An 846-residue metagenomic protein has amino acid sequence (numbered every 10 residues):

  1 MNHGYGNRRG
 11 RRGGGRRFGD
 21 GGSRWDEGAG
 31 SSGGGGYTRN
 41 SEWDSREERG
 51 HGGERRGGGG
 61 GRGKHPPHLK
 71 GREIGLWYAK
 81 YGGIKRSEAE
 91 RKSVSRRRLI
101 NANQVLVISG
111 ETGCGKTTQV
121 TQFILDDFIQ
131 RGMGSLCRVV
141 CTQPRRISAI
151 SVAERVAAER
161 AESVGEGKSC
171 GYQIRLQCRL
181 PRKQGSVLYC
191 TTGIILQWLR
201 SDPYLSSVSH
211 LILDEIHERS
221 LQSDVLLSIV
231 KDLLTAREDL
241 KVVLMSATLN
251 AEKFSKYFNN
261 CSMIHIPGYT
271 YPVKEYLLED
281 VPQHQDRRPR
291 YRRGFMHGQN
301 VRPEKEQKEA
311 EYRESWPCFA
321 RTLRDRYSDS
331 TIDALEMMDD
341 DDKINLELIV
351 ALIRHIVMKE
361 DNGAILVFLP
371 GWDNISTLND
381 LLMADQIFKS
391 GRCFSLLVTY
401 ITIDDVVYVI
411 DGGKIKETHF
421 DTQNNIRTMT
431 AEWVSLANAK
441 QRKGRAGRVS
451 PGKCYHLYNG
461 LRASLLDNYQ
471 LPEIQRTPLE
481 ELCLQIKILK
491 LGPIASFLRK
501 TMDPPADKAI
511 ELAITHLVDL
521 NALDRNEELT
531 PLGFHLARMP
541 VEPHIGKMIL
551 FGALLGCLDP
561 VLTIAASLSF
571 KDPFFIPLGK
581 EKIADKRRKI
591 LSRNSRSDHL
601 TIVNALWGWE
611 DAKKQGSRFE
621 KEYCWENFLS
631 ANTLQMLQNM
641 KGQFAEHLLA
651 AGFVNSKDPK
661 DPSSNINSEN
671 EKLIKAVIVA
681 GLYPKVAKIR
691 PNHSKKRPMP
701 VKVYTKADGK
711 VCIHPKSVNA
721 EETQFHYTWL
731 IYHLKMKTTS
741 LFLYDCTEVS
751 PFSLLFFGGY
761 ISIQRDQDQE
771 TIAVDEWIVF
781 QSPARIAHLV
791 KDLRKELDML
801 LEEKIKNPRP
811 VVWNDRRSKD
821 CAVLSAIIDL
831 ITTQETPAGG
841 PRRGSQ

Functional and structural regions predicted by a protein language model:
N2-L555, R588-K589, L600-I602, R618 (+12 more regions): P-loop NTPase motor module signature
R11, S32, R46-R49, G53-H68 (+4 more regions): Acidic, serine/threonine- and proline-rich low-complexity intrinsically disordered segments
